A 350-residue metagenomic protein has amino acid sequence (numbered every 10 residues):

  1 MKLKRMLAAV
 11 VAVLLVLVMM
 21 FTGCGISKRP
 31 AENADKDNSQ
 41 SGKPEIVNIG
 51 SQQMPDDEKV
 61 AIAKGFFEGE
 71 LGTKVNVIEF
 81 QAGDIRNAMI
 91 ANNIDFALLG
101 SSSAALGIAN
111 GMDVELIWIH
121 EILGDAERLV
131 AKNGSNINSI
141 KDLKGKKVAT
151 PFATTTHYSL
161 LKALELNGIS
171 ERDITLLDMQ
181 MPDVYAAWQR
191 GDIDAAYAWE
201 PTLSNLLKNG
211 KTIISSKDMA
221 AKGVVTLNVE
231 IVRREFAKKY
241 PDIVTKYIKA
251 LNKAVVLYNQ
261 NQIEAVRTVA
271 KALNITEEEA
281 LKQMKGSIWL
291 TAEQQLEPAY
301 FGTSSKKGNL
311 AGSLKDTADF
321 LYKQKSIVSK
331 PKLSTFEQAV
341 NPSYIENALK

Functional and structural regions predicted by a protein language model:
M1-I46, I345-K350: Short, low-complexity disordered leader/linker segments with a strong preference for bacterial N-terminal type II
R29-S170, T175-D178, D194-Y197, S216: Short, glycine-/small- and polar/acidic-enriched structural segments that line small-molecule recognition paths
S51, V60, A82, A97 (+8 more regions): Solvent-exposed, acidic/flexible segments
K59, G65, G69, N87 (+14 more regions): Solvent-exposed, polar/charged alpha-helical surfaces in well-ordered, non-transmembrane soluble domains, broadly
S102, L177, D183-L273, E278: Pocket-lining segment of extracytoplasmic ligand-binding domains
G145, K208, N341: Phosphate-coordinating loops and pocket residues in cytosolic domains that bind phosphorylated ligands
K239-S326: Secondary-structure end/capping motifs
G312-K350: Conserved C-terminal helix/tail region of periplasmic/extracytoplasmic solute-binding proteins
